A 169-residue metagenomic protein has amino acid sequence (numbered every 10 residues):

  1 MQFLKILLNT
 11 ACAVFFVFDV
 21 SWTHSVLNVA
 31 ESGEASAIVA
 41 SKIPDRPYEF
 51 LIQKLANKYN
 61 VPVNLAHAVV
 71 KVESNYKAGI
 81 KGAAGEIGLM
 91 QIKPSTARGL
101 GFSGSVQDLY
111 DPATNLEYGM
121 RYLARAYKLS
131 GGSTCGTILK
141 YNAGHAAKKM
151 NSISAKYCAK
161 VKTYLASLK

Functional and structural regions predicted by a protein language model:
M1-A11: Bacterial N-terminal signal peptides that target proteins for export
F3, F15-F18, F50, F102: Phenylalanine-focused residue identity feature
F3-L4, T23, P47, V61: Terminal low-complexity, poorly structured segments
N9-S21: Bacterial N-terminal signal peptides
A13-F15, S32, A37: Short stretches within intrinsically disordered, low-complexity N-terminal or propeptide regions
S21-A35: Signal peptide processing junction and immediate N-terminal pro/mature segment of secreted/exported proteins
E34-K169: Catalytic glycan-binding domains that act on GlcNAc-containing polysaccharides
